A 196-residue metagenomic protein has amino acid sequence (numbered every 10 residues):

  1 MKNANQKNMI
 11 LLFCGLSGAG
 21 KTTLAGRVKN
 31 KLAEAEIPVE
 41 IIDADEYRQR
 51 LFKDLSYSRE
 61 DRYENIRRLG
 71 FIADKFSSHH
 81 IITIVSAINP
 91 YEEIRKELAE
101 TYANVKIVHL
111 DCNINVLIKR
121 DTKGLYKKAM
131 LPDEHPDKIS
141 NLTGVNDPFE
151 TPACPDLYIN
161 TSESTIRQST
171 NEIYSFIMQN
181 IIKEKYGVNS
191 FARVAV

Functional and structural regions predicted by a protein language model:
M1-I10: Extreme N-terminal, non-catalytic leader segments that precede Walker-type/kinase nucleotide-binding cores
F13: Hydrophobic anchor at the beta1->P-loop junction of P-loop NTPases
S17: The conserved Walker
K21: Conserved lysine of the Walker
G26-D74: Conserved substrate/cofactor phosphate-moiety recognition/catalytic segment in nucleotide-dependent phosphotransferases
R50, E60-K106, Y126-A129: Glycine-rich phosphate-binding loop used to anchor ATP phosphates in small-molecule kinases, encompassing both
I84-S86, T101-R120, I159: Conserved phosphate-donor/acceptor-positioning beta-strand/loop module used by diverse small-molecule
D111, K119-E172, I181-V196: Small-molecule kinase domains that catalyze NTP-dependent phosphoryl transfer to phosphate-bearing small molecules
